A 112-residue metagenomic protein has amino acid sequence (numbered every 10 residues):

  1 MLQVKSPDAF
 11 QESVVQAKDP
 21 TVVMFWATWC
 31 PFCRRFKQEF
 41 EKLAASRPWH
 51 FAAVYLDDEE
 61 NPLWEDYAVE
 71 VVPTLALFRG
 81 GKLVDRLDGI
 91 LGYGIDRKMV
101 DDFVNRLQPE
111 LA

Functional and structural regions predicted by a protein language model:
M1-T21, I95-A112: N-terminal leader/targeting and pre-domain segments
L2, A52, D85-L87: Structural signal for short hydrophobic segments within the conserved structured cores of catalytic domains across
V4-K5, F25, E41-P62: Thiol-based oxidoreductase modules, predominantly thioredoxin-like and allied folds used for disulfide exchange
Q11, P31, E41, V84: Nucleotide phosphate-binding site architecture
F25-Q38: Conserved redox-active cysteine motifs that mediate thiol-disulfide chemistry, especially di-cysteine Cys-X(1-2)-Cys
D58-R79: Mid-chain, well-packed structural core segment of small domains
V71, L77-A112: Non-catalytic, surface beta->alpha helical segment in thiol-disulfide oxidoreductase systems
